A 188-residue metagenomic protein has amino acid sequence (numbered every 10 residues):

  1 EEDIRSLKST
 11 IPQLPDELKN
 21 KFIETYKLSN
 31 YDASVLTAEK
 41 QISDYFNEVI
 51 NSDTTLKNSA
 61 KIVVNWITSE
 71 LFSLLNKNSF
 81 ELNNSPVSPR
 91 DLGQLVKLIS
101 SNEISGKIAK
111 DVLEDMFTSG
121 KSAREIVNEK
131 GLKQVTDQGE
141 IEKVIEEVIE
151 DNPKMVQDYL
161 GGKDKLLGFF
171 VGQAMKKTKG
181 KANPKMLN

Functional and structural regions predicted by a protein language model:
E1-N188: Charged, compositionally biased, marginally structured helical/coil segments
